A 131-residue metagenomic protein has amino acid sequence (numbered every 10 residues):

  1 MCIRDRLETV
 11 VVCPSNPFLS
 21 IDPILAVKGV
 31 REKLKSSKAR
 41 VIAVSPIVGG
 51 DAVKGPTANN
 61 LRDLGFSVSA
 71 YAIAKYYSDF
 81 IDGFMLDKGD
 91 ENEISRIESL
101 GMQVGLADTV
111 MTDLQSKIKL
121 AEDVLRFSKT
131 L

Functional and structural regions predicted by a protein language model:
M1-D5: Conserved small/polar residues in nucleotide/adenosyl-binding loops
E8-V11, R40, G83: Structural motif
S15-L19, I47-G49, D90: Short glycine-rich anion-binding loops that position phosphate/pyrophosphate groups of nucleotides and phosphorylated
L19-D22, G50-G55, L114: Short acidic/glycine-rich loop or secondary-structure boundary segments that cap or lie
P23-E32: Charged helix-capping and loop-helix junction motifs
E32-K38, S78: Short, conserved loop/helix-junction motifs that constitute active-site signature segments in enzyme catalytic cores
S37-K54, T109-M111: Short, flexible loop segments at boundaries between secondary-structure elements
K54-L131: C-terminal functional extensions of proteins
